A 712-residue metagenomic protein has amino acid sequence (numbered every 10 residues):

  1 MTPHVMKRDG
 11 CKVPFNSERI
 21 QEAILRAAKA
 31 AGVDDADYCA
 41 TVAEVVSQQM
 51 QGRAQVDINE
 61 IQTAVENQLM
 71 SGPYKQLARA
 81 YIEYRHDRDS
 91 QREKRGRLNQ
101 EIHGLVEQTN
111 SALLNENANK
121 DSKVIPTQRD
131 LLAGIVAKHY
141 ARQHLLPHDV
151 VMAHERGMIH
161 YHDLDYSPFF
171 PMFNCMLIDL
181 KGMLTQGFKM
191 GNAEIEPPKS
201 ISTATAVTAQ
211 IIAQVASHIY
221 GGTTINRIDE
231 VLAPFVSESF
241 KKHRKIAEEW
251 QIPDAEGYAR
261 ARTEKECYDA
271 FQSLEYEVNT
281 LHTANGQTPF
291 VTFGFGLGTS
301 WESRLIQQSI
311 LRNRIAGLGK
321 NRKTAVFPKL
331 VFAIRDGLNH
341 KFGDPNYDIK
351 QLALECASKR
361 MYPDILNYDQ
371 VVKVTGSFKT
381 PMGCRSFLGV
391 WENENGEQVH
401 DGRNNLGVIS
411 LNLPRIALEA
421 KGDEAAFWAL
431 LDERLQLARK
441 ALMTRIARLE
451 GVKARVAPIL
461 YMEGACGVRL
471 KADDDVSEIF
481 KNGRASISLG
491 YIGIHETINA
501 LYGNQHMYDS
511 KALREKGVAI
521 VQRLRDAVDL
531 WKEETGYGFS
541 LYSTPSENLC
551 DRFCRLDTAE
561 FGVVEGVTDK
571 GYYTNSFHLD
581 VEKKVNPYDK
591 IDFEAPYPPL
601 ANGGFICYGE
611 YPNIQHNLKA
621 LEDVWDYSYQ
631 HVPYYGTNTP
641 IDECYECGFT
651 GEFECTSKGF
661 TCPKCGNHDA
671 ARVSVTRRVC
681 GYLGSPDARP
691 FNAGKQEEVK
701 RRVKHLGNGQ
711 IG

Functional and structural regions predicted by a protein language model:
M1-Q108, Q696-V703: Charged, amphipathic alpha-helical regulatory modules used for macromolecular assembly or allosteric control
P3, V46-M50, V291-T292, E496-L501 (+1 more regions): Short, hydrophobic beta-strand segments
R26, E230, I487-A500, Q522 (+1 more regions): Contiguous, well-ordered alpha-helical segments that form the cores/surfaces of helical PPI scaffolds
A28, E275, A500, N692-V699: Metallocofactor- and cofactor-centric catalytic cores in central/energy metabolism, strongly enriched
V33, R525-K532, K704-G712: Short, intrinsically disordered, low-complexity segments enriched in Ser/Thr and Pro
R97-G483, N504, S510-H668, V675: Conserved catalytic cores of very large enzyme subunits
D642-G712: Intrinsic, low-complexity terminal and presequence regions
